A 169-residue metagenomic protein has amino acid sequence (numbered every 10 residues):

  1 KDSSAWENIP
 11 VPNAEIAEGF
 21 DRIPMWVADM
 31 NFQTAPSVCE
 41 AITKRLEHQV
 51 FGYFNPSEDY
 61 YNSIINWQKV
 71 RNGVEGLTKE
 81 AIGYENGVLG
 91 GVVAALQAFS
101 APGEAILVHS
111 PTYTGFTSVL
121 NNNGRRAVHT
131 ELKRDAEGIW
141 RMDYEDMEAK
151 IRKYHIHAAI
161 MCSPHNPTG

Functional and structural regions predicted by a protein language model:
K1-G87, A94: N-terminal small-domain helix-loop-helix segment of the aminotransferase-like
F51-G169: Conserved core of the PLP fold type I
